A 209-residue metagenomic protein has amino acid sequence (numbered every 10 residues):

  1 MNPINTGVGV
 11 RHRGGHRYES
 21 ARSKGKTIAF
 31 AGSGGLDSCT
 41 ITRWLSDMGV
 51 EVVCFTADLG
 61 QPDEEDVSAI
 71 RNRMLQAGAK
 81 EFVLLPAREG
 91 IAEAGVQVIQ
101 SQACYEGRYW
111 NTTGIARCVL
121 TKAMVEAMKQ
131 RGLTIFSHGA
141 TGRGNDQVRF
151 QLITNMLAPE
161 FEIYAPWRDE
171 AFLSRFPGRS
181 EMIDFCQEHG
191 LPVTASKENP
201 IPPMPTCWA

Functional and structural regions predicted by a protein language model:
N2-A31, L36-A209: Nucleotide-activated chemistry modules centered on ATP-dependent adenylation/adenylyltransferase
